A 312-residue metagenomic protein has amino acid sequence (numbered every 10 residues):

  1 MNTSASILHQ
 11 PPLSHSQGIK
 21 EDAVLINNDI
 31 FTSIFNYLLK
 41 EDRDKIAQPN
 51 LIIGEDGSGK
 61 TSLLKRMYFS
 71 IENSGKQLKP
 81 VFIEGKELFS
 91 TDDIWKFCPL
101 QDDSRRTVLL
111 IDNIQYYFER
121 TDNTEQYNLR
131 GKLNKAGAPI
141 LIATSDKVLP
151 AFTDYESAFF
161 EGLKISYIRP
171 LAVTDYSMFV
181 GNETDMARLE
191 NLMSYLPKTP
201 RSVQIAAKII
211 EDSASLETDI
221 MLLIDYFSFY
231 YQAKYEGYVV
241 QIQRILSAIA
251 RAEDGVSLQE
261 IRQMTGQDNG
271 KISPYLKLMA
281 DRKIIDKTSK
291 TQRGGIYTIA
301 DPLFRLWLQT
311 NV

Functional and structural regions predicted by a protein language model:
M1-I46: A short, basic N-terminal segment
N2, Q10-P11, F229-V312: C-terminal leucine-rich, beta-strand-based interaction scaffolds used for sensing/assembly
I46-K65: Walker A/P-loop nucleotide-binding motif
N50-L51, N73-E87: Conserved catalytic segments around the Walker B and adjacent sensor/switch elements of P-loop NTPase domains
P99-E125: Conserved P-loop NTPase "ATPase switch" module shared by AAA+ and STAND
Y116-T121, N128-E156: Sensor-1/coupling segment of RecA-like P-loop NTPase cores
S166-L189: Conserved small helical "lid"/interfacial subdomain of P-loop NTPases
G181-Y230: Amphipathic alpha-helical "lid/sensor" segments that cap RecA-like P-loop NTPase cores
